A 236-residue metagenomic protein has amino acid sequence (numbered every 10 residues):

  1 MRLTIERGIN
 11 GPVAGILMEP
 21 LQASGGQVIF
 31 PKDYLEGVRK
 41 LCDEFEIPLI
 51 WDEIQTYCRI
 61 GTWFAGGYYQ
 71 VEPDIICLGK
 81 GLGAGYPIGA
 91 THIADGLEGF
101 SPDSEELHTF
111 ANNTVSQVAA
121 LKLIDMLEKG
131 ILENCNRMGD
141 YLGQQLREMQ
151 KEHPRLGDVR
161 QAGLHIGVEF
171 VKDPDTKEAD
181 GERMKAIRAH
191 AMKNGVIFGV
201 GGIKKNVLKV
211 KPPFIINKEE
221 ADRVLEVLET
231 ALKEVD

Functional and structural regions predicted by a protein language model:
M1-D236: Conserved N-terminal phosphate-binding loop of PLP-dependent enzymes in the Aspartate aminotransferase
